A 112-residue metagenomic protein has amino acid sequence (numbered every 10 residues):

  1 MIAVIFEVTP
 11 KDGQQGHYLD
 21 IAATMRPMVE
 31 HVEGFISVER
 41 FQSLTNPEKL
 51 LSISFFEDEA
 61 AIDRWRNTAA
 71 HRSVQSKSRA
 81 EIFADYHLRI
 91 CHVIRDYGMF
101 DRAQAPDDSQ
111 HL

Functional and structural regions predicted by a protein language model:
M1-L50, E57-N67, F83-L112: Short S/T/G/P-rich N-terminal loop/turn motif that feeds into the first structured element of a domain
V74, S78: Conserved short loop/helix modules at catalytic or binding sites in compact beta-alpha or helix-hairpin-helix contexts
